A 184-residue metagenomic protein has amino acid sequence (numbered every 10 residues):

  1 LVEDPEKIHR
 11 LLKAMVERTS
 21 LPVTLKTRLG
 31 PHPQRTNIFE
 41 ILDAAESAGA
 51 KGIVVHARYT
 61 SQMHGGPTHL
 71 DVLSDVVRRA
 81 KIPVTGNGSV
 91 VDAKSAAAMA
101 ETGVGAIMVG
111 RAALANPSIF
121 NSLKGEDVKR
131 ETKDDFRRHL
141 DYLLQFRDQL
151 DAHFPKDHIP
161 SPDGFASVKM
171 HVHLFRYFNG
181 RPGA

Functional and structural regions predicted by a protein language model:
L1-P5, V55-H64: Glycine-rich, proline-tolerant flexible connector loops at the mouths of alpha/beta enzymes
V2, K26-I38: Active-site mouth loops of central-metabolism enzymes
E6, R10-K13, R18-S20, Q34-G52 (+4 more regions): Alpha/beta catalytic cores of nucleotide-metabolism and tRNA/nucleoside-modifying enzymes
P22-R28, I53-R58: Short beta-strands and strand-loop turn motifs
G30-Q34, Y59-G66: Short, small-residue-enriched loops and turns at beta-alpha junctions that line or gate enzyme active sites
